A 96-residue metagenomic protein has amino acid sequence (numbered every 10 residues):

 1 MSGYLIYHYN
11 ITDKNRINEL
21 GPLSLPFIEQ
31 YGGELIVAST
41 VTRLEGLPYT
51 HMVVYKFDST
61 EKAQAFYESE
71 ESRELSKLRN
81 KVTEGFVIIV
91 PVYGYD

Functional and structural regions predicted by a protein language model:
M1-M52, F57-E68, P91-D96: Short S/T/G/P-rich N-terminal loop/turn motif that feeds into the first structured element of a domain
A63-V90: C-terminal structural segments of small proteins and small subunits
